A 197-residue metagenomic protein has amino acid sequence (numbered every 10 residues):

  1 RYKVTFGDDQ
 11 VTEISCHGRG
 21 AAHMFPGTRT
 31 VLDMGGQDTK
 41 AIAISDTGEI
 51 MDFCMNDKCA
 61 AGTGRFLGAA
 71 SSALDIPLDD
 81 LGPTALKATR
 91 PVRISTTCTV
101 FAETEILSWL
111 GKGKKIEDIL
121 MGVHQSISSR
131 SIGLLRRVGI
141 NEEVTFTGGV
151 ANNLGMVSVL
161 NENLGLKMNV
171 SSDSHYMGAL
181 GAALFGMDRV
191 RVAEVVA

Functional and structural regions predicted by a protein language model:
R1, R136-N163, S174-G178: Glycine-rich phosphate-binding loops at beta-strand->alpha-helix junctions
R1-I14, I42-A43, G48-M51: Short beta-strand-loop/turn "lid" adjacent to the catalytic site in phosphate-handling enzymes
D8-R19, L32-G36, C54-G62, L120-H124 (+2 more regions): Active-site nucleophile and cofactor-binding loops and adjacent substrate-binding regions of central metabolic enzymes
T28-E49: Gly/Thr-rich phosphate-binding beta-strand-loop-beta motif of the actin/hexokinase/Hsp70
D46-R90, L184, D188: Glycine-rich phosphate-binding loop plus the immediately following alpha-helix
G64-G68, S171-A197: Glycine-rich phosphate-binding/hydrolytic loop that grips phosphoryl groups
P77-W109, V195-A197: Internal, active-site/partner-interface "lid" segment
A102-L135, H175: Adenine-nucleotide phosphate-binding core of ATP-dependent small-molecule kinases
